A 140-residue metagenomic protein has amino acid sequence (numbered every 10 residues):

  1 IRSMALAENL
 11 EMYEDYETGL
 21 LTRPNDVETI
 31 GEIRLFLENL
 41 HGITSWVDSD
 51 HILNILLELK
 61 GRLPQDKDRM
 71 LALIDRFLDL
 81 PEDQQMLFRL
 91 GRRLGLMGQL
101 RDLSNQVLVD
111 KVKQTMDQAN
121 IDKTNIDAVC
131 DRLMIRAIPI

Functional and structural regions predicted by a protein language model:
I1: Internal catalytic or translocation cores that form aromatic/hydrophobic pockets or channels for amphipathic metabolites
M4-I140: Auxiliary Fe-S-binding modules of radical SAM enzymes
